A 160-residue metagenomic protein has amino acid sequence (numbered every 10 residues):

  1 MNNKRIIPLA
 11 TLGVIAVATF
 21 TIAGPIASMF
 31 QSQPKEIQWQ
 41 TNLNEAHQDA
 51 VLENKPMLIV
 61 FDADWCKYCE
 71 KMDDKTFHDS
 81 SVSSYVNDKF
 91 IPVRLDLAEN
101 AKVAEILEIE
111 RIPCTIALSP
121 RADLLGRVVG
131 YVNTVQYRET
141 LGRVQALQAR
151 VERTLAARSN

Functional and structural regions predicted by a protein language model:
M1-E36, N160: N-terminal targeting signals for export/organelle localization
I37-T41, F77-A101: Thiol-based oxidoreductase modules, predominantly thioredoxin-like and allied folds used for disulfide exchange
Q38-P56, V86: A short beta-strand-turn-helix
L52-C66, P92: Short active-site neighborhood of thiol/selenol oxidoreductases, capturing the structured segment around
F61-F77: Conserved redox-active cysteine motifs that mediate thiol-disulfide chemistry, especially di-cysteine Cys-X(1-2)-Cys
K75, R111-E152: Non-catalytic, surface beta->alpha helical segment in thiol-disulfide oxidoreductase systems
I106-I109: A short glycine-leucine-enriched loop at secondary-structure breakpoints that most characteristically corresponds
T154-N160: Short, solvent-exposed mixed-charge patches
